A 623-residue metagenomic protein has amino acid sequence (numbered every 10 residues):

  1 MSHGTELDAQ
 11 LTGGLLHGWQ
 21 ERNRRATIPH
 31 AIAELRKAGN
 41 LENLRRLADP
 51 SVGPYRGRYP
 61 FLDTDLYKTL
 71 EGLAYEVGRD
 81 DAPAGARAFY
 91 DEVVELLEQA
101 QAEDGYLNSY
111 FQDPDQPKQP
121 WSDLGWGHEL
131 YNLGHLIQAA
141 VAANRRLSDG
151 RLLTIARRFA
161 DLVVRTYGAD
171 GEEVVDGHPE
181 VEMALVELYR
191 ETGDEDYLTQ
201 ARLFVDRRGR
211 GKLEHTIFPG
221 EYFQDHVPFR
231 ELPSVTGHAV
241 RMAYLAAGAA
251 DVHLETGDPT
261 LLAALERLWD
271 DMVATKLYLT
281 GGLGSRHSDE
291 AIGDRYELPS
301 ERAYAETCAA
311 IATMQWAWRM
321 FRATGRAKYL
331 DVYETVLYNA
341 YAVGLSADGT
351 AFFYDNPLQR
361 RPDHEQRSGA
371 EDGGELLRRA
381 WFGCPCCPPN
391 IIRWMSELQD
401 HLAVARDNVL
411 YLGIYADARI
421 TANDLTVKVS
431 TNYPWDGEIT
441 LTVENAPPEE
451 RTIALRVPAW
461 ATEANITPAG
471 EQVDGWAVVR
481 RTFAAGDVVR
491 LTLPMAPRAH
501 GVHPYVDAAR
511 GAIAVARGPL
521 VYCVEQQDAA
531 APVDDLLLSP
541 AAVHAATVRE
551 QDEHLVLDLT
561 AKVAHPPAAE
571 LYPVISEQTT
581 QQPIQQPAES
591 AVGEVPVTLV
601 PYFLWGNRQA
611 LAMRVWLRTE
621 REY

Functional and structural regions predicted by a protein language model:
M1-D65, D91-Q112: Low-complexity, Ser/Thr/Pro/Gly-enriched N-terminal "stalk/linker" regions
L16-G18, K68-A84, G134-S148, V181-G193 (+4 more regions): Well-ordered alpha-helical scaffold segments within catalytic/enzyme domains
R36-K37, Q99-S109, R151-L152, G193-Y197 (+6 more regions): Proline-centered turn/helix-capping motifs that create local helix->coil transitions or kinks
A48-F61, V77-D176, M183-H215, F223-D225: Extended ligand-binding groove/face enriched in aromatic
A48-L66, A82, K118-L133, R165-H178 (+4 more regions): Solvent-exposed loop and edge beta-strand segments that line ligand/cofactor-binding and catalytic clefts
A201, L265, D331-N339, G344-T442 (+3 more regions): C-terminal beta-rich recognition modules with glycine/proline-rich loops and embedded aromatic residues
L254-T275, L298-T350, R361: Catalytic-core region of carbohydrate-active enzymes that cleave or remodel glycosidic bonds
P448-P468: Beta-strand-rich binding/interaction modules
